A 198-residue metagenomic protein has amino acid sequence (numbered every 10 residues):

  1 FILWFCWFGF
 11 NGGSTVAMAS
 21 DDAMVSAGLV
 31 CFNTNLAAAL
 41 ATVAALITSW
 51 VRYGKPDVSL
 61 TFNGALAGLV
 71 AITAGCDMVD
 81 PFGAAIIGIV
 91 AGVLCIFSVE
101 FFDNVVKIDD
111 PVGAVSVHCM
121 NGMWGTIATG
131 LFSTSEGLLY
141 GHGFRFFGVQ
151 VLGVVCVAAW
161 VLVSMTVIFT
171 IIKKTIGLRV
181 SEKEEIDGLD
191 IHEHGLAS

Functional and structural regions predicted by a protein language model:
F1-S198: Glycine- and aromatic-enriched membrane alpha-helices
